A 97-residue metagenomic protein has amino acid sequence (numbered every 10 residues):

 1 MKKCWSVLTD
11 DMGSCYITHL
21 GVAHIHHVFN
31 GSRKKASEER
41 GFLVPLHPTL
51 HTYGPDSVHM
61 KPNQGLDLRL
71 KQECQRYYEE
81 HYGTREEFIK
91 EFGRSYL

Functional and structural regions predicted by a protein language model:
M1-S14, K34-G41: Short, charged surface segments at domain edges that flank catalytic/cofactor-binding sites
S14-T18, H47: Short cysteine-rich clusters marking metal-coordination/redox-active sites
L20-H24, T52-P55: Short functional micro-motifs and their immediate structural scaffolds
V22-K34: Short recognition patches in nucleic-acid-associated and regulatory proteins
H24, F42-L46, C74: Amphipathic alpha-helical interface surfaces
L43-R69: Short Cys/His-centered divalent metal-binding micro-motifs
K71-L97: Short flanking/linker segments adjacent to small metal-binding domains or redox-active Cys/His motifs
